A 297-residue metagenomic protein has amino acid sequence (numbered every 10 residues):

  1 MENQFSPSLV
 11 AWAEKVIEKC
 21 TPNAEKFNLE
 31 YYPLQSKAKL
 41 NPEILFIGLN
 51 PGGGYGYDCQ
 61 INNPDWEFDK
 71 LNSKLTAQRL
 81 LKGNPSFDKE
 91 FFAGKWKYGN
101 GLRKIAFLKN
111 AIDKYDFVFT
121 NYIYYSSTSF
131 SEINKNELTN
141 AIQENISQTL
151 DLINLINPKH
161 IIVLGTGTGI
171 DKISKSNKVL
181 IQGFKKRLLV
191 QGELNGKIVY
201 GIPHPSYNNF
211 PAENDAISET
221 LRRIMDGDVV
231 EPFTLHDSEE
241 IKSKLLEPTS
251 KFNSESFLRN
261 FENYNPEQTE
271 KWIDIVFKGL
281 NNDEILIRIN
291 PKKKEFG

Functional and structural regions predicted by a protein language model:
M1-P22, K135, T139-L150, T168-F252 (+2 more regions): C-terminal capping/extension of enzyme domains
E2-I156, H160, T166-I170, P205-N208: A polyanion-binding, active-site-adjacent surface
N41-P42, N282-E284: Short connector loops at helix/strand junctions that flank enzyme active sites, especially segments positioning acidic
G54-Q60, I285-G297: Intrinsically disordered, low-complexity regulatory segments enriched in Ser/Thr/Pro and charged residues
L245-N265: Amphipathic alpha-helical segments
R259, D274-K278, I285-I287: Short, conserved DNA-binding cores of transcription-related domains
P266-E270: Short beta-strand
